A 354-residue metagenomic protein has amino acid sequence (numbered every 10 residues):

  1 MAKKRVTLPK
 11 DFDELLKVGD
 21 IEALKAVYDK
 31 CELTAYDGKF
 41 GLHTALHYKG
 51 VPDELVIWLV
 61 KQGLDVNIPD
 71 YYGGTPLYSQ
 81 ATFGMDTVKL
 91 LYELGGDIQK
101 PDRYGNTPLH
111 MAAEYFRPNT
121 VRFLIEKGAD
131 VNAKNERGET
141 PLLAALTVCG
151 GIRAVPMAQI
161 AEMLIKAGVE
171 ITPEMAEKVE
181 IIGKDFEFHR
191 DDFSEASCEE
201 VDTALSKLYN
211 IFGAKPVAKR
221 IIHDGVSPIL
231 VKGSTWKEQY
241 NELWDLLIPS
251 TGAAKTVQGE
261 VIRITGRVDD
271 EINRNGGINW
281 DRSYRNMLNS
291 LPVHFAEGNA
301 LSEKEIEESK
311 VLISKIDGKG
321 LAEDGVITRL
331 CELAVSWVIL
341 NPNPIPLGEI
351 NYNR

Functional and structural regions predicted by a protein language model:
A2-K49, E54-L59: N-terminal segments that cap or nucleate solenoid repeat domains
R5-F12, A35-Y48, P69-Q80, P101-T107 (+2 more regions): Ankyrin-repeat boundary/"N-cap" motif
E14-G19, T44-P52, S79-M85, M111-R117 (+1 more regions): Ankyrin repeat A-helix N-terminal signature
K25-L33, I57-D65, K89-D97, R122-D130 (+1 more regions): Ankyrin repeat domain, specifically the short helix-to-loop turn at the C-terminus of the second helix of each repeat
P69, Y78, T82, T87 (+6 more regions): A structural signal for the main folded, soluble domain(s) of proteins
E93-K134, E139: Internal alpha-helical scaffold/solenoid segments in large eukaryotic proteins
K134-R354: Ankyrin repeat (ANK) tandem arrays and their immediately adjacent linkers/low-complexity segments
